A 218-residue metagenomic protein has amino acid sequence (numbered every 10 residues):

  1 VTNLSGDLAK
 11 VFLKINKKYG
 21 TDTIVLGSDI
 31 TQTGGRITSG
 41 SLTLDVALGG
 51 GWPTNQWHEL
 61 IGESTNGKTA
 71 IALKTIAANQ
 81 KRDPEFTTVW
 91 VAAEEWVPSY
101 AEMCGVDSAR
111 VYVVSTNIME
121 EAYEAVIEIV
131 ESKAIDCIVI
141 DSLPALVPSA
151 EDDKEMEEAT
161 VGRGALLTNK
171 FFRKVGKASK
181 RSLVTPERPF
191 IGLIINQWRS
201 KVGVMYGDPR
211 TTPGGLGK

Functional and structural regions predicted by a protein language model:
T2, I129, V161-K218: Phosphate-binding/switch region of NTP-binding enzymes
T2-R110, Y123-E131: The Walker A/P-loop phosphate-binding site
F12-L13, A145, E151, S200-M205: N-terminal cationic and glycine-rich segments that engage phosphates or anionic surfaces
P84-F86, S108-A109, I135, R188-F190 (+1 more regions): Short glycine-/polar-rich loops that comprise or flank the Walker A/P-loop and associated switch/sensor motifs
A109-E120, E151-L167, Y206-T212: Flexible beta-alpha connector loops of hexameric P-loop NTPases
I138-V139: Walker B beta-strand of ABC/ABC-like P-loop ATPase nucleotide-binding domains, specifically the conserved hydrophobic
S142: Walker B catalytic acidic pair
